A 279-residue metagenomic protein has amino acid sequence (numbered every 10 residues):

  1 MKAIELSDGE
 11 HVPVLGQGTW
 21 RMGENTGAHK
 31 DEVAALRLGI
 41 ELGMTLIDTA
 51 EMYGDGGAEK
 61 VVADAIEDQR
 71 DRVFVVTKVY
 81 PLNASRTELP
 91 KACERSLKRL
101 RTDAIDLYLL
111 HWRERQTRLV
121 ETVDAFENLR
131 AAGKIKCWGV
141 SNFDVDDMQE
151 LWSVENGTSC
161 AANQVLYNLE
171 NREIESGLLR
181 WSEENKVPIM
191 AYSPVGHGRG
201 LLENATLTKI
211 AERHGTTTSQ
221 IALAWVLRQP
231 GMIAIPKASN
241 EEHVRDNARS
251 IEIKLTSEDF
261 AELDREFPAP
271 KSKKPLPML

Functional and structural regions predicted by a protein language model:
M1-V73, V187, M278-L279: N-terminal binding-site loop/beta-alpha segment at the start of enzyme catalytic domains that lines or forms
L6-S7, A63-D71, E94-D103, R130 (+2 more regions): Acidic (Asp/Glu)-rich catalytic clusters
H11, I40-L46, R101-A104, K134 (+3 more regions): Short loop/turn motifs at secondary-structure junctions
Q17, I47, I105, W138 (+1 more regions): Glycine-centered flexible beta-alpha turn that most often forms the glycine-rich phosphate-binding loop
G18-K30, T77-T87, H111, T117: Active-site mouth loops of central-metabolism enzymes
T26-G39, S85-L100, E121, D146-Q149 (+1 more regions): Short, acidic/polar
L100-Q116: Active-site groove signature of glycoside hydrolases
R113-L279: Beta/alpha (TIM)-barrel catalytic core signal, keyed to glycine-rich beta->alpha loops juxtaposed to Asp/Glu that bind
